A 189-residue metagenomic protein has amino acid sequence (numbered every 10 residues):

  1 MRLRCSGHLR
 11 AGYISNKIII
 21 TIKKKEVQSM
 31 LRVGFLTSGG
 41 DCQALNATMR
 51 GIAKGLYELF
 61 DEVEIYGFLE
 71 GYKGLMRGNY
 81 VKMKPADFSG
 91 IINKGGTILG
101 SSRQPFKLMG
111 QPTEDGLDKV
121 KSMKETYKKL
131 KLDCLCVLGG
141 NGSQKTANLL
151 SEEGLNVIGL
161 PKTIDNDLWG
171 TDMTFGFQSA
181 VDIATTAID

Functional and structural regions predicted by a protein language model:
G12-S29: Short, Lys/Arg-enriched N-terminal segments with co-localized hydrophobic residues within the first ~10-30 amino acids
M30-N79: N-terminal phosphate-binding or glycine-rich loops at protein starts, especially the Walker A/P-loop of NTPases
R32-C42, I98-G100, D133-V137: Short glycine-rich or small-residue beta-strand-to-loop segments that form or flank ligand, phosphate, metal/Fe-S
T48-I52, N141-L155: Short Gly/Thr/Asp-enriched flexible loops that form oxyanion-binding sites at enzyme active sites
L59, Y66, L150-T174, V181: Short, acidic/small-residue loops that bind anionic groups at enzyme active sites
R77-L135, F175-D189: Glycine-rich oxoanion-binding loops at beta->alpha junctions
